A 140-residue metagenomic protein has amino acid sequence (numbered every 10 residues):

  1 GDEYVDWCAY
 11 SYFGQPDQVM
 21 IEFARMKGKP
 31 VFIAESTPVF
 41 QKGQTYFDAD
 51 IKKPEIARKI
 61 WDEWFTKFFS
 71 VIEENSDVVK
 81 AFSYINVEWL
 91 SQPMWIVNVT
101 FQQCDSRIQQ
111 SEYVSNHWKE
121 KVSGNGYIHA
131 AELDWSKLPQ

Functional and structural regions predicted by a protein language model:
G1-T45: Glycoside hydrolase catalytic-domain groove-lining segments
A34-Q140: Substrate-binding cleft of secreted/luminal carbohydrate-active enzymes
